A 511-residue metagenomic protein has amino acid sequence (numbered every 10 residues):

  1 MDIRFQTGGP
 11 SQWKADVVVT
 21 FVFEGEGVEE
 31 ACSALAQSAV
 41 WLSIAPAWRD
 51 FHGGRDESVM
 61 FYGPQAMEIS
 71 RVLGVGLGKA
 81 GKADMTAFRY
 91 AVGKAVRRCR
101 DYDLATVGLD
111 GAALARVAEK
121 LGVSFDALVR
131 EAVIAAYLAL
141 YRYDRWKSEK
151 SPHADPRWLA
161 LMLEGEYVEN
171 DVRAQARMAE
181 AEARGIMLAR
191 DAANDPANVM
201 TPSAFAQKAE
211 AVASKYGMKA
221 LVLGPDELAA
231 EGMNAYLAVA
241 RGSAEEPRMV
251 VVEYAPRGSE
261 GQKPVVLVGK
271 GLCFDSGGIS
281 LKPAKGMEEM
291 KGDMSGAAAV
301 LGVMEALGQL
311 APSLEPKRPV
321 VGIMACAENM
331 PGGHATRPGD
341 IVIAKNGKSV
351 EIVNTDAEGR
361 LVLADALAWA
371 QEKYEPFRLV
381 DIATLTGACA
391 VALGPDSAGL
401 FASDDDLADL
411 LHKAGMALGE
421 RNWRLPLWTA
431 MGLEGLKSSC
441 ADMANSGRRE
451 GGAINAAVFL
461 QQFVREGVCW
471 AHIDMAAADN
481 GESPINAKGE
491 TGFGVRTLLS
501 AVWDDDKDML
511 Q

Functional and structural regions predicted by a protein language model:
M1-G271: Short amphipathic alpha-helical segment within the helicase RecA-like ATPase core that mediates nucleic-acid
F51-H52, F205-Q511: A generic structural signal for tightly packed, nonpolar segments enriched in small/aliphatic residues
